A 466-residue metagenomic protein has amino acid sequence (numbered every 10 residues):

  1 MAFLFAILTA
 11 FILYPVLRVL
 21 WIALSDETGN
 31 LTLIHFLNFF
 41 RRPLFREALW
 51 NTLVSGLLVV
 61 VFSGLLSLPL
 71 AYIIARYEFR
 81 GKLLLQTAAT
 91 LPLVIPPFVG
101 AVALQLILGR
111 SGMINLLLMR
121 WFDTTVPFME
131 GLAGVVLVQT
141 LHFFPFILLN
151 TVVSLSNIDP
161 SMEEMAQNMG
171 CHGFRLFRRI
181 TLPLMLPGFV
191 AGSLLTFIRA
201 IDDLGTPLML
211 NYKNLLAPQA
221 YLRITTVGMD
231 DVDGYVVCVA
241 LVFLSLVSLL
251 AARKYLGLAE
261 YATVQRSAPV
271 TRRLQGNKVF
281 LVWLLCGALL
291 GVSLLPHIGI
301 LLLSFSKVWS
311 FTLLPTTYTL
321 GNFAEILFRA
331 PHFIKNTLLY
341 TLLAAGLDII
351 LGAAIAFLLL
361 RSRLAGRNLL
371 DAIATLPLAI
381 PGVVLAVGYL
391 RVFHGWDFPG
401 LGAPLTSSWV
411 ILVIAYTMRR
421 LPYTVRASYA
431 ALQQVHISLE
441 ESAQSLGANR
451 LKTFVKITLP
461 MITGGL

Functional and structural regions predicted by a protein language model:
M1-E27, L37, R41-S156, L182-L204 (+6 more regions): Membrane-water interface segments at the C-terminal ends of transmembrane alpha-helices in multi-pass inner-membrane
S25, L106, L204-G228, T312-T316: Glycine-rich helix-loop "coupling/hinge" segments at transmembrane-helix boundaries in multipass transporters
S63, M169-C171, L446-A448: A short glycine-centered flexible hinge/capping loop motif at secondary-structure junctions
M162, L216, V247-Q265, H297: Juxtamembrane interface elements at the cytosolic ends of transmembrane helices in multi-pass membrane proteins
E163, E440-E441: Short alpha-helical segment that forms part of, or immediately flanks, the ligand-binding pocket in carbohydrate-active
Q167, L222, Q444: Alpha-helical residues within the helix-turn-helix
Y255-A288: Flexible interhelical linker loops that connect adjacent transmembrane helices in multi-pass membrane transporters
V435-L439: A donor-sugar binding/catalytic signature common to diverse glycosyltransferases and related nucleotide-sugar
